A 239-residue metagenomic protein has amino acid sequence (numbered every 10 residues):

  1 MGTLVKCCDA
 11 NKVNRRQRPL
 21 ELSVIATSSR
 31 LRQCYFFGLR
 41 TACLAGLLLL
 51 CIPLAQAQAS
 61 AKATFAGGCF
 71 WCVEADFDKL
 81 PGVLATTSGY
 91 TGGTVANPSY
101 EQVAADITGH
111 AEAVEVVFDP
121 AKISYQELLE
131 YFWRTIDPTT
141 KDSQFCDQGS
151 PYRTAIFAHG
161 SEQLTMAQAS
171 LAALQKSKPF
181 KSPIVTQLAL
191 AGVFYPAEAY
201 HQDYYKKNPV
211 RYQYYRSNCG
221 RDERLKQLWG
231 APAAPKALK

Functional and structural regions predicted by a protein language model:
M1-F36: N-terminal secretory signal peptides that target proteins for export/translocation
C7-C8, F36, L54-K239: Flexible coil/turn and secondary-structure edge motifs
K12, S28, L44-L47, A57: Short stretches within intrinsically disordered, low-complexity N-terminal or propeptide regions
I25, T41, C219-D222: Low-complexity, intrinsically disordered regions enriched in charged/polar residues
G38-P53: Bacterial N-terminal signal peptides
